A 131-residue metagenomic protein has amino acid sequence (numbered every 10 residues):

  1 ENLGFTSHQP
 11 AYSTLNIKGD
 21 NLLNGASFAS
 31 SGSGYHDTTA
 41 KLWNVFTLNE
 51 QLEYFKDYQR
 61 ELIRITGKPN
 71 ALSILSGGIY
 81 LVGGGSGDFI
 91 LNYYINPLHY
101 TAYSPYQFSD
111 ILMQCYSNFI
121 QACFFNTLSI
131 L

Functional and structural regions predicted by a protein language model:
E1-L131: Conserved active-site regions of diverse hydrolases
